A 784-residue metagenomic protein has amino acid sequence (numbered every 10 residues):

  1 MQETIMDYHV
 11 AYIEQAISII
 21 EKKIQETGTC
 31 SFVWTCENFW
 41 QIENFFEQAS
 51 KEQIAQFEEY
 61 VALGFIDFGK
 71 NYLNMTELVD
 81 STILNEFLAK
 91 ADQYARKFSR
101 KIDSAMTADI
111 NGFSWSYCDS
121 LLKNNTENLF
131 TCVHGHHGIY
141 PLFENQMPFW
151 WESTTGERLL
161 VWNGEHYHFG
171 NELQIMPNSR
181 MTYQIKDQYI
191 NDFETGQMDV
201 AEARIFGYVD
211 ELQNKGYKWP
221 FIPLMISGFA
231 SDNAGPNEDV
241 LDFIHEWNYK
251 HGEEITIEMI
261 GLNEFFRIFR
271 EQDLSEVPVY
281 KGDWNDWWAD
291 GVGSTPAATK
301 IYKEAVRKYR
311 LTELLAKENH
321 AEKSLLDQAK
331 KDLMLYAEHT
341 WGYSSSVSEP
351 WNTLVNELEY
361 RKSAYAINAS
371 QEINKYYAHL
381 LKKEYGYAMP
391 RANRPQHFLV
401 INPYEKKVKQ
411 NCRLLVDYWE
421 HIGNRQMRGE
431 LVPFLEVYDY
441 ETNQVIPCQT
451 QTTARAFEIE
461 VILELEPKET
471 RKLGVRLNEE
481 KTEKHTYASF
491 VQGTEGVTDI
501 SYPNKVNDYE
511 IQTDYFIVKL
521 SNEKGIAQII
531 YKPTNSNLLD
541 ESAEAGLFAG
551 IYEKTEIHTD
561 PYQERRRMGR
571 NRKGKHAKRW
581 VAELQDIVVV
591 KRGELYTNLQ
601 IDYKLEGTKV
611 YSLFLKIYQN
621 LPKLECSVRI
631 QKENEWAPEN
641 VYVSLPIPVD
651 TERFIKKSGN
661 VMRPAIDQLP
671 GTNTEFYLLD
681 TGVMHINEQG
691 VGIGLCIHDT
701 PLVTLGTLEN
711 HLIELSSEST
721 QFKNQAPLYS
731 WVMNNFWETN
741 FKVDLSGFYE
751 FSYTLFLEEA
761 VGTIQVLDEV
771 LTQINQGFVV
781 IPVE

Functional and structural regions predicted by a protein language model:
M1-N393, H397, E464, R471 (+1 more regions): Catalytic-domain carbohydrate-binding cleft regions of carbohydrate-active enzymes
Q174-N178, K323-D327, L335-I630, L745-Y749: Catalytic and substrate-binding regions of extracellular carbohydrate-active enzymes, especially polysaccharide lyases
